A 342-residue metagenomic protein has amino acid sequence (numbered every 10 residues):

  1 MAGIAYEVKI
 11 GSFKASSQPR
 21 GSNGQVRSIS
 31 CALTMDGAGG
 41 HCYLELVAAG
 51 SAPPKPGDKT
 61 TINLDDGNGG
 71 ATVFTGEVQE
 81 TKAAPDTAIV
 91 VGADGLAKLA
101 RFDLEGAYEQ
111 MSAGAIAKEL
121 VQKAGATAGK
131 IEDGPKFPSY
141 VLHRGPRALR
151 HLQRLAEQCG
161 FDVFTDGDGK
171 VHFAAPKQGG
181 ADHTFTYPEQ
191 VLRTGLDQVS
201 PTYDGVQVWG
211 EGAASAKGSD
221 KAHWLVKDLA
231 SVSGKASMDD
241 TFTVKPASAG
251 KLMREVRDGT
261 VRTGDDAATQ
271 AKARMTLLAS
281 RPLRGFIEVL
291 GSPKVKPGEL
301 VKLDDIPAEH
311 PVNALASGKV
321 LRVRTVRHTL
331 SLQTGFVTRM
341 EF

Functional and structural regions predicted by a protein language model:
M1-F102, G160, P188-Q190: Assembly/oligomerization scaffold segments
A2, T87-I89, A93-L96, K130-T202: Short beta-strand-centered interaction patches in the first periplasmic/extracellular domains of large envelope
A2-K14, V47-K82, M111-K123, L290-V320 (+1 more regions): Short, acidic/charged, Gly/Pro-enriched secondary-structure junctions
I10, L46, G92-D94, A175-K177 (+2 more regions): Flexible glycine-/small-residue-rich
Q18-P19, R101-Q110, Q153, E157 (+1 more regions): Surface-exposed, non-catalytic interaction/assembly patches
Q25-K55, L192-F342: An acidic/polar, Gly/Ser/Thr-rich interaction patch typically located in mid-to-C-terminal regions of proteins
L99-E105, I116-H143: N-terminal export/assembly leaders
M111-K123, G145-E157, E211: Polar, S/T/G-rich
